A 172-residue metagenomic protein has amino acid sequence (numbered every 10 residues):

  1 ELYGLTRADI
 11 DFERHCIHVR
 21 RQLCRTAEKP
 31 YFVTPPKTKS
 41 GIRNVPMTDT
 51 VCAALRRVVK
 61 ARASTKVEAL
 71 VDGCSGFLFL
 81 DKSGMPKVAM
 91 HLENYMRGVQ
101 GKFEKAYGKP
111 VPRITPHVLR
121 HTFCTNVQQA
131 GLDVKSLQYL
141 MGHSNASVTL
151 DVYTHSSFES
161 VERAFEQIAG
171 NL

Functional and structural regions predicted by a protein language model:
E1-G4, S136: Acidic donor-binding helix in nucleotide-sugar-dependent glycosyltransferases
G4-A63, L70-C74: Conserved tyrosine-mediated DNA breakage-rejoining catalytic core shared by Y-recombinases
L5-A8, T122, D151, S156: Structural detector for helix-capping/boundary residues
R14-V19, T115, N126, Q138-S156 (+1 more regions): Short functional hotspots where side chains directly engage DNA or cofactors
R20, T48, L80-K82, T154: Residue-level detector of conserved, well-ordered beta-strand and adjacent loop positions that form binding/recognition
E28-V33, A130, D151, H155-L172: DNA/chromatin major-groove-contacting recognition/catalytic segments
V45, A61-P86, M90-Y139, H143-A146: Short, basic (Lys/Arg/His-rich) helix/loop patches that form interaction surfaces in the mid-to-C-terminal regions
D49, A53, R57-K60, N94 (+3 more regions): Generic recognition of well-ordered alpha-helical segments within structured catalytic/regulatory domains
